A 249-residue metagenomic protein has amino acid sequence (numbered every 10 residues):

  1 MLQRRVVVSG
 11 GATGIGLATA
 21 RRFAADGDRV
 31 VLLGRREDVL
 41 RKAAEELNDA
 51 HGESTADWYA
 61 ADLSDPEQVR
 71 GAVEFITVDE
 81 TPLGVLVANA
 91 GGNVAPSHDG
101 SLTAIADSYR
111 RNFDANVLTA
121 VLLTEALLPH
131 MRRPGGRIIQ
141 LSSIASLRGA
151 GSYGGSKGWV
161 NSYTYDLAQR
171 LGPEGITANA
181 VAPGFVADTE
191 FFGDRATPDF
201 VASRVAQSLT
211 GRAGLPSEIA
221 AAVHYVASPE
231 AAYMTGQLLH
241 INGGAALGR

Functional and structural regions predicted by a protein language model:
R5, A12-G14: Conserved glycine-rich cofactor-binding loop
A60-A72, A106, S217-E218: The beta1-alpha1 cofactor-binding region of Rossmann-like NAD(H)/NADP(H)-dependent oxidoreductases
R70, N93-R110, S152, F192-A196: Conserved mid-core segment of classical short-chain dehydrogenase/reductases
A104-A106, R137-P173, F185-V186: Catalytic loop of short-chain dehydrogenase/reductase
G172, T177, M234-G236: Short, small/polar-rich loop/turn modules that mediate ligand/substrate recognition or access, typified
P173, V186-S208, G248-R249: A glycine/serine/threonine-rich, flexible loop-to-helix segment that serves as the NAD(P) cofactor-binding "lid"
H224, T235-R249: Short C-terminal tail/terminal secondary-structure segment of NAD(P)H-dependent dehydrogenase/reductase domains
